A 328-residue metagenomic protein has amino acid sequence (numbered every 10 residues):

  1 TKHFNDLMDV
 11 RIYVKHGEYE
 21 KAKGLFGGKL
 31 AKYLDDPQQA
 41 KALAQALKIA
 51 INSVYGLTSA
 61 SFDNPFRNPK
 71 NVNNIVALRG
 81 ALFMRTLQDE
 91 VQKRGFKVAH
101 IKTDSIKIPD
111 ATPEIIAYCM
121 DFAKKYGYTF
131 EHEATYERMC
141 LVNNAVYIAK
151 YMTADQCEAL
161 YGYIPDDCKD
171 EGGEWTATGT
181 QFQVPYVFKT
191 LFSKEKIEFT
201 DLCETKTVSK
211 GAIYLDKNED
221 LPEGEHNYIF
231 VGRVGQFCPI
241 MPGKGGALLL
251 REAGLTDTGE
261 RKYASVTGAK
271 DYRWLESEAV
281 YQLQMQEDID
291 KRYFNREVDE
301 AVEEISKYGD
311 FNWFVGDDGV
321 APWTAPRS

Functional and structural regions predicted by a protein language model:
T1-R85, Q92-R94: Helical catalytic core of nucleic-acid polymerases
Y13, E20, G56-N64, K93-K97 (+5 more regions): Intrinsically disordered or highly flexible coil/loop and linker segments, enriched in small and charged/polar residues
Y13, G28-Q38, S61-I75, A99-S105 (+7 more regions): Glycine- and acidic
A40, S61-R67, D89-A99, P113-E114 (+1 more regions): Secondary-structure transition/capping motifs at alpha-helix termini and the adjoining loop/turn into the next element
A44, K48, A81, R85 (+1 more regions): C-terminal, non-catalytic extensions of nucleic-acid polymerases
I51, K93-P109: Catalytic palm active-site di-aspartate
T58-F62, S105-P109, E114-I115, R138-L141: Flexible loop/turn segments at secondary-structure boundaries
N73, P109, N144-A145: Charge-rich, low-complexity amphipathic helices in intrinsically disordered tails/linkers adjacent to domains
